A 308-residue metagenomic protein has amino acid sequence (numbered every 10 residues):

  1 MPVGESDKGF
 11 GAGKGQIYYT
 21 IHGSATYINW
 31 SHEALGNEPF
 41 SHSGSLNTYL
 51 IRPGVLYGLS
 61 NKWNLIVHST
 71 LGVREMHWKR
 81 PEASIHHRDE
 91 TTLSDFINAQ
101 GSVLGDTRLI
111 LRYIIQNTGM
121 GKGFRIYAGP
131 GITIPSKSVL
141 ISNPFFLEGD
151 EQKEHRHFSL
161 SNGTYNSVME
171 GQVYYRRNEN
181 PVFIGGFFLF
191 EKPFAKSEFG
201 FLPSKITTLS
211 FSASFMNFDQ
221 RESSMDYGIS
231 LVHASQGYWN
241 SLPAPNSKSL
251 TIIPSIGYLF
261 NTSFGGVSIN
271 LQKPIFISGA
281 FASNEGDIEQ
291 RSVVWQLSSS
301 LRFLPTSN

Functional and structural regions predicted by a protein language model:
D7-Q16, K62, N117-I126, L140-I141 (+4 more regions): Short loop/turn motifs that connect adjacent beta-strands in outer-membrane beta-barrel proteins
F10-H32: Transmembrane beta-strand segments of Gram-negative outer membrane beta-barrel proteins
I17, I21, Y49-P53, G105-L109 (+6 more regions): Hydrophobic, lipid-facing positions within transmembrane beta-strands of outer-membrane proteins
Y19-Y27, V67-L71, A128-I134, G171 (+4 more regions): Transmembrane beta-barrel strands of outer-membrane/channel proteins
G23-A25, Y57, Y113-I115, I132 (+5 more regions): Residue-level signature of outer-membrane beta-barrel architecture
S24-L50, H157: Surface-exposed strand-loop-strand hairpins of Gram-negative outer-membrane beta-barrel proteins
S31-A34, E191, K196-N308: Outer membrane beta-barrel transmembrane domains
H77-S204: Outer-membrane pore/translocation modules
